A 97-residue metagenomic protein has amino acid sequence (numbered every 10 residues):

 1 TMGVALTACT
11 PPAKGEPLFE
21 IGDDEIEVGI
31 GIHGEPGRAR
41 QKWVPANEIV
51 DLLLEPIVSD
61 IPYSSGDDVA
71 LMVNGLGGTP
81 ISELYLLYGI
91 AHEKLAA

Functional and structural regions predicted by a protein language model:
T1-L86: Mixed-charge interfacial surface used for oligomerization/domain docking and macromolecular partner engagement
G89-A97: Short helix-loop-beta junction
